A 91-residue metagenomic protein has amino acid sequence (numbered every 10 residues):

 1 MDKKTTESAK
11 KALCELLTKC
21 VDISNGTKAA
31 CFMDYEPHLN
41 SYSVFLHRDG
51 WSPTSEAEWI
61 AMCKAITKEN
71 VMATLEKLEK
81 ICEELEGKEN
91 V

Functional and structural regions predicted by a protein language model:
M1-S41, G50-V91: Negatively charged, low-complexity tracts enriched in Asp/Glu with abundant Ser/Thr
H47: Single-stranded nucleic acid-binding surfaces, predominantly the OB-fold ssDNA-binding core
